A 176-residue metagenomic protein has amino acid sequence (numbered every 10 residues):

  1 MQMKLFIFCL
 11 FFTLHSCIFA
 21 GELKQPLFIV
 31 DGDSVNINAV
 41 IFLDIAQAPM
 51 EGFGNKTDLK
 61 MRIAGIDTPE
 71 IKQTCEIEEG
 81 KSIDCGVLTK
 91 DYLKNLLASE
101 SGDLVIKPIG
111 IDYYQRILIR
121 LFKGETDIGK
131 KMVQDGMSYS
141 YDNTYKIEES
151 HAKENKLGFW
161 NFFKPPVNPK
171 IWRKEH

Functional and structural regions predicted by a protein language model:
M1-M3: N-terminal secretory signal peptides that target proteins for export/translocation
L5-H15: Sec-dependent N-terminal signal peptides
C17-H176: Small beta-barrel nucleic-acid-binding modules, primarily SNase/OB-fold domains and secondarily Tudor-like barrels
